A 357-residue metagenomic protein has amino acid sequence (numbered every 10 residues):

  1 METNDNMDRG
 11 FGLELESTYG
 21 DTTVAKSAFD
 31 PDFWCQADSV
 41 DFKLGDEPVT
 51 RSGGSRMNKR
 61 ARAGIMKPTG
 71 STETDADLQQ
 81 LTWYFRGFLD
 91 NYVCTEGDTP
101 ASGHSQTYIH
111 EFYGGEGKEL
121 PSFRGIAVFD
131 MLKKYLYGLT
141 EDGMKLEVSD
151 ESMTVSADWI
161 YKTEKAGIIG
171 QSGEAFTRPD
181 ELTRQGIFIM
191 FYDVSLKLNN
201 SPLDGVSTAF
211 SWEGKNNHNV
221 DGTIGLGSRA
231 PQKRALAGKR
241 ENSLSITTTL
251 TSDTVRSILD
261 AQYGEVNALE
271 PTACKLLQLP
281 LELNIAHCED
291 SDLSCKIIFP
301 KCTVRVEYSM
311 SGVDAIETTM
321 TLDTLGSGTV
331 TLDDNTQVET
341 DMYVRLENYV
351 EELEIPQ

Functional and structural regions predicted by a protein language model:
M1-Q357: Signature of extracytoplasmic/envelope-associated structural regions
